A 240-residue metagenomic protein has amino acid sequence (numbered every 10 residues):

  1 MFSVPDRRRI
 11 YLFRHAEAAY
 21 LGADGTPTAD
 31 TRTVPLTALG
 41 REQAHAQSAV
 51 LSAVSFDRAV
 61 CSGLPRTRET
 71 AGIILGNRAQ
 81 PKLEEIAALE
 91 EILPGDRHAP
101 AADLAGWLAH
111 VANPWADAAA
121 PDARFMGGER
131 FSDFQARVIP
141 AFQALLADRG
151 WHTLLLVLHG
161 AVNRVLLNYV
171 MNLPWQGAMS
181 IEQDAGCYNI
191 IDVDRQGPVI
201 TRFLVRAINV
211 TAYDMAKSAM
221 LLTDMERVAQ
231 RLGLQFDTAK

Functional and structural regions predicted by a protein language model:
M1-R8, I92-G106, G150-H152, N168-K240: Acidic, low-complexity terminal tails and accessory targeting/binding regions of phosphate-metabolizing enzymes
S3-P5, H45-A116: Phosphate-coordination/substrate-recognition cap region in phosphate-metabolizing enzymes
I10, L145, H152-L158: Generic beta-sheet signal
Y11, E84-I86, R206: General small-molecule cofactor/ligand-binding pocket signal
A16, G160: Active-site metal-binding loops of divalent metal-dependent hydrolases
E17-I74, R124-I139: Loop-to-helix element that buttresses phosphate recognition and phosphoryl-transfer chemistry
H110-D133, Q230-Q235: Short glycine/proline- and acidic residue-enriched helix-loop micro-motifs that form flexible lids or anion-recognition
